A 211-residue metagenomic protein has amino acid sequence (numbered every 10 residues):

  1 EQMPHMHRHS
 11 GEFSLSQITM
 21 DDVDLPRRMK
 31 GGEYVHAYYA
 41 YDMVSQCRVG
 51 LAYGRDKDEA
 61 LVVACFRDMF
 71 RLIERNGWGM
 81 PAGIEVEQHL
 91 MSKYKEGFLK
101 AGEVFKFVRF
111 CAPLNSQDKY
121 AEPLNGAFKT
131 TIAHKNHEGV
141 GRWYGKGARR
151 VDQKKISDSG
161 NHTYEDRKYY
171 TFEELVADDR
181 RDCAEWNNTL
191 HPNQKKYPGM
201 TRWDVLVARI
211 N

Functional and structural regions predicted by a protein language model:
E1-Y39, C47, L61-C65, R71-L72 (+1 more regions): Mobile-element integrase/transposase regions, centering on the N-terminal DNA-binding/Zn-coordinating module
V23, V44, H89: Anionic group-transfer/hydrolysis microenvironments
V35-Y38, G50-L51, V63-R71, E85 (+2 more regions): Short, well-ordered alpha-helical packing segments
D42-S45, K106: Surface-exposed beta-strand-to-loop junctions that form interaction patches on eukaryotic regulatory domains
Y53-D58: A short acidic/small-residue loop/turn micro-motif
E59-A60, D118: Loop/helix-junction capping segments adjacent to catalytic residues or to phosphate/diphosphate-binding pockets
A60-A64, A177-R180: Short, well-ordered alpha-helical segments
W78-G83, Q88-N211: Globin-like tetrapyrrole-binding proteins
